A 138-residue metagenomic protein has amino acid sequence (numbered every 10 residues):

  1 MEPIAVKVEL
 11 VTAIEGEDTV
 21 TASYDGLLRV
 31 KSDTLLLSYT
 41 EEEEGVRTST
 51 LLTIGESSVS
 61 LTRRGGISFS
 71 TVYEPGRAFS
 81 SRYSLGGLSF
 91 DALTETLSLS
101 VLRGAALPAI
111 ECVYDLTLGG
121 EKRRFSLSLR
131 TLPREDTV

Functional and structural regions predicted by a protein language model:
M1-Y73, R77-E111, D115-R124, R130 (+1 more regions): N-terminal intrinsically disordered, cationic/polar leader segments that include organellar targeting peptides
